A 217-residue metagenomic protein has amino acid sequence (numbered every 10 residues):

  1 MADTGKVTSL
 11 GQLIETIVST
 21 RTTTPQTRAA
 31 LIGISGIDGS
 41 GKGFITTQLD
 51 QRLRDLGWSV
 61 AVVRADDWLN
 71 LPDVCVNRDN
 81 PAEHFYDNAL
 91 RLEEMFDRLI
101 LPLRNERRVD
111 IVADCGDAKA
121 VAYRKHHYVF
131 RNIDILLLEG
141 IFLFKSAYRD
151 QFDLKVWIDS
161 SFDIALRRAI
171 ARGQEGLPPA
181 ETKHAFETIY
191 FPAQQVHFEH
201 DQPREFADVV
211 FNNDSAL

Functional and structural regions predicted by a protein language model:
M1-I32: Extreme N-terminal, non-catalytic leader segments that precede Walker-type/kinase nucleotide-binding cores
D38: The conserved Walker
K42: Conserved lysine of the Walker
I45: Hydrophobic positions on the alpha1 helix immediately C-terminal to the Walker A/P-loop
Q51-A61: Post-Walker A helix-loop "phosphate-sensing" segment adjacent to the P-loop in P-loop NTPases
A61, N70-K119, I135: Conserved nucleotide-sensing/catalytic segment adjacent to the nucleotide-binding pocket in NTP-handling enzymes
V121-E175: ATP-dependent NMP and nucleoside kinases share a basic, alpha-helical "lid"
K145, E175-L217: Small-molecule kinase domains that catalyze NTP-dependent phosphoryl transfer to phosphate-bearing small molecules
